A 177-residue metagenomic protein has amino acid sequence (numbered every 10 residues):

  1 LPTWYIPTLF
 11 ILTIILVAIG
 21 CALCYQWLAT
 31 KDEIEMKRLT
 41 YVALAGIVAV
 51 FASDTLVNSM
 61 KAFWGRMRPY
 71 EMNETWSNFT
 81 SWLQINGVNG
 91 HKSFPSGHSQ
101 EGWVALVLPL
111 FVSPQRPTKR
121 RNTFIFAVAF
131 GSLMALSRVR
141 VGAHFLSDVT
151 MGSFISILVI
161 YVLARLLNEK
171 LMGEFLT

Functional and structural regions predicted by a protein language model:
L1-D32: Transmembrane alpha-helices
P2-I6, T30, I34, R38 (+4 more regions): Membrane-helix interfacial "entry" motifs
I11-I15, G46-T55, S153, I157: Alpha-helical transmembrane spans of integral membrane proteins, capturing the lipid-embedded, hydrophobic core of TM
L16, T80-T177: Membrane-embedded catalytic cores of phosphoryl/pyrophosphoryl-handling enzymes
W27-S59, F124-F126: Interfacial segments of alpha-helical transmembrane regions
L28-D32, W64-R68, M72, R116 (+1 more regions): Membrane-interfacial segments
V50-E74: Transmembrane alpha-helix/helix-exit interface in multi-pass inner-membrane proteins
R68-N86: Active-site core segment of subtilase-fold serine proteases
